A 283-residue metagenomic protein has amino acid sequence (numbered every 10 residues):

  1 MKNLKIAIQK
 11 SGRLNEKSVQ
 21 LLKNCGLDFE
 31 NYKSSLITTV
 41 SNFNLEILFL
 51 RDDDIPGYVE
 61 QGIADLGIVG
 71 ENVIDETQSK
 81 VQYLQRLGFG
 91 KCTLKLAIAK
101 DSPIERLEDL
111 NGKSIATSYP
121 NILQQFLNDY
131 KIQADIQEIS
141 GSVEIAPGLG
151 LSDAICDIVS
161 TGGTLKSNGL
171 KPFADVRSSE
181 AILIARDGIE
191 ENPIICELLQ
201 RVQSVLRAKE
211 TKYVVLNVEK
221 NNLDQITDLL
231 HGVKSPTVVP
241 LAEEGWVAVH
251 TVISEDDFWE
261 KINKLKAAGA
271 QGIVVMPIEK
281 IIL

Functional and structural regions predicted by a protein language model:
K2-N44, G70-Q82, G88-T93, D101-L283: Small-molecule-sensing regulatory modules
E46-I63: Short, structured active-site "lid" loops
I63-E71: Active-site cofactor/substrate anionic-group-binding motifs, chiefly glycine- and Lys/Arg-rich phosphate-binding loops
